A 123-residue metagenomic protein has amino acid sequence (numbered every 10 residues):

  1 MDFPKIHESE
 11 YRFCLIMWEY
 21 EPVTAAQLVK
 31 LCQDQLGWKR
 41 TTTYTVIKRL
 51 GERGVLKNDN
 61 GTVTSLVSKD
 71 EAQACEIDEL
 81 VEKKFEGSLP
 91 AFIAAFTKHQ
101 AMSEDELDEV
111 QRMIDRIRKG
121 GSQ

Functional and structural regions predicted by a protein language model:
M1-I16, E71-A72: Short alpha-helical segments that sit at the start of domains
I6-S9, P22, E86: Short helix-coil-helix linker/hinge
M17-E21: Short helix-to-turn junction characteristic of helix-turn-helix DNA-binding domains, especially the helix
V23-C32: Short acidic, hydrophobic short linear motifs in intrinsically disordered regions
Y44-K48: Short, hydrophobic-biased segments on the C-terminal half of alpha helices that form "recognition helices"
G51-G61: A short, conserved structural fragment
G61-S68: Minor-groove-contacting beta-hairpin "wing" of winged helix-turn-helix DNA-binding domains
C75-G120: Amphipathic alpha-helical dimerization/coiled-coil segments that flank or bridge DNA-binding/regulatory modules
